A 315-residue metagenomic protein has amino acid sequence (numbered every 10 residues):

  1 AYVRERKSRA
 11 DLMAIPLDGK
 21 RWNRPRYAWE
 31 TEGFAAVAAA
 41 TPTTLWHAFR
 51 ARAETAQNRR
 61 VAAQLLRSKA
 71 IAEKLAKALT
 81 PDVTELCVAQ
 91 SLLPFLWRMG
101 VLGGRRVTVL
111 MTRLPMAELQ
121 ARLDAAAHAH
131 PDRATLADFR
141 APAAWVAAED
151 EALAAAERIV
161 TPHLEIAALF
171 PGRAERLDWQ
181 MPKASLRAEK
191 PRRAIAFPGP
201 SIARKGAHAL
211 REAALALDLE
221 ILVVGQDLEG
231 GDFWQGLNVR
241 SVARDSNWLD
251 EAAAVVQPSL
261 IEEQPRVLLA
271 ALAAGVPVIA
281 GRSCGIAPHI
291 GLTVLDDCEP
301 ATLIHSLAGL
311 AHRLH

Functional and structural regions predicted by a protein language model:
F49-N58, V109-A144: Acceptor-binding helix/loop patch of EC 2.4 sugar-transfer enzymes, predominantly nucleotide-sugar-dependent
A70-A78, P115, H128-R158: Membrane-proximal helix-turn-helix segments that form the acceptor-binding/catalytic region of lipid-linked
S185-K205, R211-A216: Conserved donor-binding/catalytic core segment of Leloir-type glycosyltransferases
S246, P265-A273, C284-P288: Short alpha-helical segment that forms part of, or immediately flanks, the ligand-binding pocket in carbohydrate-active
A253, G275: A short alpha->beta transition loop at the rim of the catalytic pocket in nucleotide-sugar-dependent
L260: Aromatic "clamp/platform" in nucleotide-sugar-dependent glycosyltransferases that forms part of the donor/acceptor
P277-A280: Short hydrophobic beta-strand element within catalytic cores of glycosyltransferases and related nucleotide-activated
A287-G309: Change "using UDP/GDP/dTDP sugars" to "using nucleotide sugars
